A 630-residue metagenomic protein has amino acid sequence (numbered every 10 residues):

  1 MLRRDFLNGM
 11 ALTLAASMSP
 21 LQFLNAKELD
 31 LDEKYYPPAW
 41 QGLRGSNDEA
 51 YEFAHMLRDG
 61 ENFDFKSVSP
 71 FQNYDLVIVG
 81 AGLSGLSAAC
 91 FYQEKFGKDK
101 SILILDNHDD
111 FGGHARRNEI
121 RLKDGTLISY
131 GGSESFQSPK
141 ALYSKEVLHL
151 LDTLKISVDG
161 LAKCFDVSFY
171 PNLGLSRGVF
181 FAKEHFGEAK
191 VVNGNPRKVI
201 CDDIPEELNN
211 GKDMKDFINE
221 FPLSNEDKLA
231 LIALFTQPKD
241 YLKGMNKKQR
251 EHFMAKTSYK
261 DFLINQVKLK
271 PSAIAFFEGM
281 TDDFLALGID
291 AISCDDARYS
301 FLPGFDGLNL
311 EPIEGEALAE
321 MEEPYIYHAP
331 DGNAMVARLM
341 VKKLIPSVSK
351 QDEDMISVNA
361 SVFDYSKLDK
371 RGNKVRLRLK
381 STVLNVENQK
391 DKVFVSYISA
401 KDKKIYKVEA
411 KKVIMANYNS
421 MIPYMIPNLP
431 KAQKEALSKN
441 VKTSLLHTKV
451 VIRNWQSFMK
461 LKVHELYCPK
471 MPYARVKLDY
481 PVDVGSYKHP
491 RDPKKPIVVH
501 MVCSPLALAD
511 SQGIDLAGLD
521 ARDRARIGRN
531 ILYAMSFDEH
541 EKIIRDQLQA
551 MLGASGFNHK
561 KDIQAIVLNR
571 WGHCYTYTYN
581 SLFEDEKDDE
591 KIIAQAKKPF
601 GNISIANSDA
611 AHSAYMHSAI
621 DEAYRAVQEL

Functional and structural regions predicted by a protein language model:
L2-D75, E94-D99: Extreme N-terminal leader/targeting segments of oxidoreductases
L7, L148-D152, K260, I264 (+5 more regions): Non-transmembrane alpha-helical segments in soluble domains of secreted/periplasmic/extracellular proteins
K27-F65, E119, S176, F180-H185 (+4 more regions): Conserved flavin/dinucleotide-binding core of flavoenzymes
E52, F63-Y241, K247-R250: N-terminal glycine-rich phosphate/pyrophosphate-binding loop and immediately adjacent elements
V77-S87, L105-H108, V383, K412-N419 (+4 more regions): Conserved beta-strand->loop/alpha-helix structural units within folded catalytic cores of enzymes with alpha/beta
Y130-A141, M245-H252, E322-D331, K434-K439 (+2 more regions): Active-site rim elements
N225-S381, K392: Active-site/ligand-binding neighborhood in enzyme catalytic cores
V375, L379-S511: Mid-domain catalytic core of redox enzymes that form a hydrophobic substrate pocket/lid adjacent to a catalytic redox
